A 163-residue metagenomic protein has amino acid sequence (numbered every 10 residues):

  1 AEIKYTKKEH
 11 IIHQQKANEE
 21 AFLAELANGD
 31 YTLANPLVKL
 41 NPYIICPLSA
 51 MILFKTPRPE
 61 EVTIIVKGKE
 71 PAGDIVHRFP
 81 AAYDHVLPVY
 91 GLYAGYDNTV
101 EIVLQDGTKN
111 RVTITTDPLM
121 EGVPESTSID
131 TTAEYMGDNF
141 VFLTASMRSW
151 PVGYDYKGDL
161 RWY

Functional and structural regions predicted by a protein language model:
I3-A24, G29-V66, H85-V86, Y90-Y163: Histidine-/acidic-rich catalytic cores in large beta-rich domains
P57, I75-V76: N-terminal helical oligomerization/adaptor modules that nucleate signalosome assembly
E70-A72: Short, solvent-exposed loop/linker segments at beta-strand-coil boundaries, enriched for Pro/Gly and Ser/Thr
V76-Y83: Short beta-strand segments within Ig-like beta-sandwich modules, predominantly Fibronectin type-III
